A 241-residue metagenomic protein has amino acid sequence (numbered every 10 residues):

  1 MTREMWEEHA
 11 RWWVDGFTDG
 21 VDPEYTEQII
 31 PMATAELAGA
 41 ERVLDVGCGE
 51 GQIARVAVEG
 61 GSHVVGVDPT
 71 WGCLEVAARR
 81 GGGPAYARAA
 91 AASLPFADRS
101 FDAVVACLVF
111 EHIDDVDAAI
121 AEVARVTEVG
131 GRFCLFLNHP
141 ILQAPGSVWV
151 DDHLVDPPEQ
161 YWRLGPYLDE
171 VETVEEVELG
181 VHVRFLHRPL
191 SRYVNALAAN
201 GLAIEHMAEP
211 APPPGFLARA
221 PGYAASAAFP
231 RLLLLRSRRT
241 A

Functional and structural regions predicted by a protein language model:
M1-G39, Q52-V56, C73-V76, R80: Conserved class I S-adenosyl-L-methionine
L44-V46, E50-S93: Class I SAM-dependent methyltransferase SAM/SAH-binding core
A92-A103: A short acidic, Gly/Pro-enriched loop at the edge of an enzyme's catalytic core that lines a small-molecule cofactor
A103-V116: A short SAM/SAH-binding and catalytic strip from SAM-dependent methyltransferases
D117-R132: A short glycine-rich, Lys/Arg-flanked "PGG" loop and its adjoining helix->strand segment in the class I
R132-E172: Conserved class I S-adenosyl-L-methionine
V171, R184-M207: Short alpha-helix
A196-A241: C-terminal lobe and adjacent flexible extensions of AdoMet/dcAdoMet transferase-like proteins
